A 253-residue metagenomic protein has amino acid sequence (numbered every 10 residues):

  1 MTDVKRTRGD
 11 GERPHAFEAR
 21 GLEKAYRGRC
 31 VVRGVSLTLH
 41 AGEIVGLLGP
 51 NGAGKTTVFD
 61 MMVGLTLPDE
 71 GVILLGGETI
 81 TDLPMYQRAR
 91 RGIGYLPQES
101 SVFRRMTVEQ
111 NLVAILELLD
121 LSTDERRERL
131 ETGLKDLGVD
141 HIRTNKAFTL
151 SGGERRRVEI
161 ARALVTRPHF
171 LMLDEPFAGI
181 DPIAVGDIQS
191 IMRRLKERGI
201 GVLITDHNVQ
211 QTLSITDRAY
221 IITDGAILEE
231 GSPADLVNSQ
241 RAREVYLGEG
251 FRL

Functional and structural regions predicted by a protein language model:
L48-P50: The feature captures the beta-strand-to-loop junction immediately N-terminal to the Walker
V63: Helix-to-loop junction immediately C-terminal to a conserved catalytic motif
V113, D124-I142, Q189-R193: Conserved ABC ATPase "signature" region
K146-L150, E154: Conserved ABC ATPase signature
R167: Conserved catalytic motifs of ABC-family nucleotide-binding domains
L171-E175: Catalytic Walker B motif of ABC-type/P-loop ATPase nucleotide-binding domains
